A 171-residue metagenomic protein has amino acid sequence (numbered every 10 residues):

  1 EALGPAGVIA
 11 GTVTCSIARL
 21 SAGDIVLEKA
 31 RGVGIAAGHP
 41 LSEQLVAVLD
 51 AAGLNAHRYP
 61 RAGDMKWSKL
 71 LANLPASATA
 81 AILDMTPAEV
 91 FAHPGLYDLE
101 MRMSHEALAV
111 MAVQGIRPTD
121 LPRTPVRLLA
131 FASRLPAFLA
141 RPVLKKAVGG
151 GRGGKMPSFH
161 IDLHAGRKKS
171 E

Functional and structural regions predicted by a protein language model:
E1-K69, L74-P75, A80, D84: Rossmann-fold dinucleotide-binding core
G23-L27, A37, H57, M85-A88 (+2 more regions): A short alpha-helix capping/helix-coil boundary motif
A36, V90, P94, D98 (+2 more regions): Charge-dense, low-complexity intrinsically disordered segments
P40, Q44, K69, D98-E106 (+1 more regions): Generic recognition of short, well-ordered alpha-helical interface segments
D50, M101, H105-E171: NAD(P)-dependent Rossmann-like dehydrogenase/reductase catalytic/cofactor-binding core
R61-K66, L83-A107, V113, R117 (+1 more regions): Active-site segments that bind and position negatively charged phosphate/pyrophosphate groups
S68, A72-P87, A140-K155: Active-site/ligand-binding neighborhood in enzyme catalytic cores
